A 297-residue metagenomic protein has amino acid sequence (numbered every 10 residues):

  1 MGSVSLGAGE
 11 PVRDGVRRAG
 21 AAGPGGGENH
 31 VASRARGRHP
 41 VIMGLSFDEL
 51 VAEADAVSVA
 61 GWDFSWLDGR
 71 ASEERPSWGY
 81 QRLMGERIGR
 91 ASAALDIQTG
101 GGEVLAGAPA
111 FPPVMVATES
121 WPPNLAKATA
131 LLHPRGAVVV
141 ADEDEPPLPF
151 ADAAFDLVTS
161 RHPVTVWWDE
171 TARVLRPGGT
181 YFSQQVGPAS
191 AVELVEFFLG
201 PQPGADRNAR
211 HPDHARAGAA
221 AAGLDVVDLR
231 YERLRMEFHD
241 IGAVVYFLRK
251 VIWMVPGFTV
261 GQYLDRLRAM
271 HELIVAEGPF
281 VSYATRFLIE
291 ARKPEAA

Functional and structural regions predicted by a protein language model:
R34-S65, E74: N-terminal, positively charged/glycine-rich alpha-helical extensions of SAM-dependent methyltransferases
V59-W66, A71-A93, G101-G107: Conserved alpha-helix/loop element of class I SAM-dependent methyltransferases that forms part of the SAM/SAH-binding
A93-P147: Class I SAM-dependent methyltransferase SAM/SAH-binding core
E145-L157: A short acidic, Gly/Pro-enriched loop at the edge of an enzyme's catalytic core that lines a small-molecule cofactor
V166-F182: A short glycine-rich, Lys/Arg-flanked "PGG" loop and its adjoining helix->strand segment in the class I
T180-R210: Conserved class I S-adenosyl-L-methionine
R207-G223, Q262: Short alpha-helix
D225-A297: Conserved Class I S-adenosyl-L-methionine
